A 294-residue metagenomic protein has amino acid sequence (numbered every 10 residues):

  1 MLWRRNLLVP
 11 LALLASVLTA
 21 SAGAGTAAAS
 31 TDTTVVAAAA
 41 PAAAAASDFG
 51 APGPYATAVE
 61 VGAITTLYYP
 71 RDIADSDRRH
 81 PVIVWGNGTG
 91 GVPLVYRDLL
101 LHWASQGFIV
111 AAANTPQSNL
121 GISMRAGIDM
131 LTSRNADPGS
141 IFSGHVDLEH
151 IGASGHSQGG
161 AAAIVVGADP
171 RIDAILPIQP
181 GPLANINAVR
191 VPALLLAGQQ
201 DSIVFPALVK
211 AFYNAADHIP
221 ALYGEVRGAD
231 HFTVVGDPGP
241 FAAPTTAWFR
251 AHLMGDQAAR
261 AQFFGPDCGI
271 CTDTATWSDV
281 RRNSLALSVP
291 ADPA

Functional and structural regions predicted by a protein language model:
M1-T31: Secretory targeting and sorting signals
S30-R79, P170: Short conserved active-site loop signatures built around small residues
D72-R79, I122-A161, A258: Gly/Ser-rich "nucleophile elbow"/oxyanion-hole loop immediately N-terminal to the catalytic nucleophile in hydrolases
D77-G88: Short beta-strand element of the alpha/beta-hydrolase
L94-N114: Short amphipathic alpha-helix adjacent to the substrate-entry channel of hydrolases
V189, L195-A197, D201: Short beta-strand/loop motif that positions the catalytic acidic residue of the alpha/beta-hydrolase fold
V204-A215: Short alpha-helix in the alpha/beta-hydrolase fold that links the catalytic acid
D237-A294: Alpha/beta-hydrolase-fold serine-hydrolase catalytic core, especially in secreted/extracellular enzymes
